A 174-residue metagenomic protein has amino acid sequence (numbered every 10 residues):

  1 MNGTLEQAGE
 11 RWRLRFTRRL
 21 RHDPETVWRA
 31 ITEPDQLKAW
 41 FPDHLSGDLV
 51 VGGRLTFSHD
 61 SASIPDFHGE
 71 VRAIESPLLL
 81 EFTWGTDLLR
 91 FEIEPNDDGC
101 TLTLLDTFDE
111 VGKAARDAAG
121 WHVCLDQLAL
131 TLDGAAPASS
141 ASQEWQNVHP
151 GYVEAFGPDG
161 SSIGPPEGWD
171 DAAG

Functional and structural regions predicted by a protein language model:
M1-Q7, I93: Short amphipathic beta-strand and strand-loop transition segments with alternating hydrophobic
G9, R15-F16, H22, T26 (+3 more regions): Short beta-edge strand/loop motif at the mouth of beta-sheet-based domains
E10, T17, V111-A114: Active-site oxyanion-binding pockets that recognize sulfate/phosphate
E25-W28, D126: Amphipathic alpha-helical segments that line or abut small-molecule/effector binding pockets and mediate allosteric
A30-I31, I74: Conserved catalytic core of Hanks-type protein kinase domains
L55-F57, D66, D97-G99, G168 (+1 more regions): Charge-dense, helix-prone N-terminal extensions
R72, L79-L132: Beta-strand/loop substructures that line and gate deep hydrophobic ligand-binding cavities in soluble
F108-A173: A conserved amphipathic terminal alpha-helix motif
